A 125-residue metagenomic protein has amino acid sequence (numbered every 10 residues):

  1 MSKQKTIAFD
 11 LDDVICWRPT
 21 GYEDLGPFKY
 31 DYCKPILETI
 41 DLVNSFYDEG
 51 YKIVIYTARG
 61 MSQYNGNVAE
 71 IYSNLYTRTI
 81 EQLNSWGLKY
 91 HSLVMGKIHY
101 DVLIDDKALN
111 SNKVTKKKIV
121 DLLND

Functional and structural regions predicted by a protein language model:
M1-D125: Catalytic phosphate/metal-binding cores of nucleic-acid and nucleotide-processing enzymes, i.e., regions that mediate
